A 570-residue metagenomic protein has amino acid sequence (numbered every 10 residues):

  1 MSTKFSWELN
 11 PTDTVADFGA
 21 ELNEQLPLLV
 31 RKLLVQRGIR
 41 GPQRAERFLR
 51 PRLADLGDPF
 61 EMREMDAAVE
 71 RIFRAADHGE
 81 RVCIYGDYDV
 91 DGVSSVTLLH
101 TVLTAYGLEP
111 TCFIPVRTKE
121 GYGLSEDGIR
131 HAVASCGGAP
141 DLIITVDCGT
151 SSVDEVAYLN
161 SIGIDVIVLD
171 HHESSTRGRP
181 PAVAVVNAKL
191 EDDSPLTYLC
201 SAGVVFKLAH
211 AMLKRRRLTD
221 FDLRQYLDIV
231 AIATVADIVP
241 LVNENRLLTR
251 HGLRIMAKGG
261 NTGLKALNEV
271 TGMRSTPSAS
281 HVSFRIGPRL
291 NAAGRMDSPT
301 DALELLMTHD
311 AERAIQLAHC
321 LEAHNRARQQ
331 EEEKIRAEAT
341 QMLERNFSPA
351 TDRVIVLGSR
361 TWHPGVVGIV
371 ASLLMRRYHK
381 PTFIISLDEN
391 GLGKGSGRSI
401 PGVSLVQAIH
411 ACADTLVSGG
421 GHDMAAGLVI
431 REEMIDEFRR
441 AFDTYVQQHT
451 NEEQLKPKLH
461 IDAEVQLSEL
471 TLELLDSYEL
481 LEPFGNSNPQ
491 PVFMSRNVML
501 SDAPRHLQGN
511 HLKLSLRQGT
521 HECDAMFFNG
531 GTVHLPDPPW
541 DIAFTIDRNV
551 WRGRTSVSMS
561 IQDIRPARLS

Functional and structural regions predicted by a protein language model:
S2, P11-T14, F18-L142, I162-G163 (+5 more regions): Hydrophobic helix-and-loop "lid/oligomerization" segment in the mid-to-C-terminal part of catalytic domains
T3-F5, L480: Catalytic domains of riboflavin
L9, V168, V185-N187, A231 (+5 more regions): Structural signal for conserved beta-strand scaffold positions within catalytic alpha/beta enzyme cores
R74-E80, R313-L357, N390, A411-S570: Mid-to-C-terminal polyanion-binding domains and interfaces
R130-A134, G138-Y198, A202, F206-R215 (+2 more regions): Active-site cavity-forming subdomains of large catalytic enzyme subunits
H171-H172, H363, H422, H511: Histidine-centered active-site/metal-ligand motif
G203, G368, S372, I542: Short alpha-helical basic/polar micro-motif
